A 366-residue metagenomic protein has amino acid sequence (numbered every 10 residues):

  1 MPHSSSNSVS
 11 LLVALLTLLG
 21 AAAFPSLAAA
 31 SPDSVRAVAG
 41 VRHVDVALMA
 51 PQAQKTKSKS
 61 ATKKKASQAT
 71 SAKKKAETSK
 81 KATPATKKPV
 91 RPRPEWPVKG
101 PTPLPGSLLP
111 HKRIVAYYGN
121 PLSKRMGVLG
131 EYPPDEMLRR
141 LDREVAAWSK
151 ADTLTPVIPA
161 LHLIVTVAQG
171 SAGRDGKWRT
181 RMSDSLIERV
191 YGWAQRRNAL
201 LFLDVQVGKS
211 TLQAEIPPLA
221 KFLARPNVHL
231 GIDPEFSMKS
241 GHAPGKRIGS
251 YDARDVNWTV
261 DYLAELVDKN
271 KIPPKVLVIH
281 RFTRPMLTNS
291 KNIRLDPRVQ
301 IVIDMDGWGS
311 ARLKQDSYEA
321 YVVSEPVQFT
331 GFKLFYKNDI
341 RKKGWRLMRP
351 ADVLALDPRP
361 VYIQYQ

Functional and structural regions predicted by a protein language model:
V13-A23: Bacterial N-terminal signal peptides
A23-Q54: Signal peptide processing junction and immediate N-terminal pro/mature segment of secreted/exported proteins
A47, P51-P89: Polycationic, low-complexity disordered segments in secreted or periplasmic proteins
P51, R247-I363: Surface-exposed substrate-engagement region within the catalytic domains of secreted or surface-exposed extracellular
K73-K75, K80-D135: N-terminal module-boundary/linker segments of secreted carbohydrate-active enzymes
R113-Y117, P159-L163, L201-L203, P226-P234 (+4 more regions): Hydrophobic faces of well-ordered beta-strands that scaffold small-molecule active sites in alpha/beta enzyme cores
A147, P156-E235: Substrate-binding cleft of extracellular glycoside hydrolase catalytic domains
